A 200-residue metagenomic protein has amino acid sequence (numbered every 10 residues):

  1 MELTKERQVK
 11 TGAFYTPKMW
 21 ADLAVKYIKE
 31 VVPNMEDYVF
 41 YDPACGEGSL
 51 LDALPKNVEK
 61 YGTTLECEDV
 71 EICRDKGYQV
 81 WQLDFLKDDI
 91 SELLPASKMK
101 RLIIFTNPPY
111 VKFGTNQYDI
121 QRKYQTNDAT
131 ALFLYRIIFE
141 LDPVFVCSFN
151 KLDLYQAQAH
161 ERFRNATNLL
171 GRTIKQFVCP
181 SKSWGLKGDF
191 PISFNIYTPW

Functional and structural regions predicted by a protein language model:
M1-D89: Class I S-adenosyl-L-methionine
Q8, F14, D153-A157, W184-G185: Acidic, metal-coordinating catalytic cores used for nucleic-acid/nucleotide bond scission and strand-transfer chemistry
V9-G12, Y118-N127: Glycine-rich phosphate-binding "P-loop"
A24-V25, V39-L54, E66, D84-K87 (+4 more regions): Conserved proline-anchored active-site loop of SAM-dependent methyltransferases that bridges a beta-strand
L51-L54, I72-R74, T115-N116, A157-R162: A short acidic (Asp/Glu
L86-I90, S181-K187: A short acidic, often aromatic-flanked loop/helix-cap motif at beta-alpha or helix-coil junctions that lines enzyme
T126-S181, N195: Conserved Class I SAM-dependent methyltransferase catalytic core
D189-W200: Conserved beta strand-loop-helix elements of the APE1-like EEP
